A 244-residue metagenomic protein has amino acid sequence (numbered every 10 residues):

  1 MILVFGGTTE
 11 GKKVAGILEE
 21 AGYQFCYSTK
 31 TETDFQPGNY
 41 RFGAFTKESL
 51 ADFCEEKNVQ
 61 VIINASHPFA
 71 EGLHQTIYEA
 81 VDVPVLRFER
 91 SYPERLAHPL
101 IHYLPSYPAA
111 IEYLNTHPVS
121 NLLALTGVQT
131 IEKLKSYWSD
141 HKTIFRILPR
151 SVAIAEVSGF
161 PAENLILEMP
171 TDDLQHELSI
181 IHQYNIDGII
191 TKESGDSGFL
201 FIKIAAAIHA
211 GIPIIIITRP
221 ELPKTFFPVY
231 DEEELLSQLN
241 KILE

Functional and structural regions predicted by a protein language model:
I2-T31: N-terminal basic/disordered segments at the start of proteins
G16, C26-K47, I154-G159: N-terminal beta-loop-helix "entrance" segment that forms/cooperates in small-molecule cofactor or anionic ligand
Y27-D34, F88-E94, V128-T130, I147-A153 (+1 more regions): Short, polar loop motifs at secondary-structure junctions
G38-K57, I166-H176: Glycine-rich, highly charged phosphate/nucleotide-binding loops
A51-C54, V61-A109: Glycine/small-residue-rich loop that forms an oxyanion/phosphate-binding "nest" at active or ligand-binding sites
V85-T143: Hydrophobic, well-structured mid-protein blocks that either form specific transmembrane helices
L125-I166, L174: Anionic-ligand binding region
E156-I180, Y184, G188, E193-A210 (+1 more regions): A C-terminal functional module that forms or caps the active site or interfaces directly with catalytic machinery
